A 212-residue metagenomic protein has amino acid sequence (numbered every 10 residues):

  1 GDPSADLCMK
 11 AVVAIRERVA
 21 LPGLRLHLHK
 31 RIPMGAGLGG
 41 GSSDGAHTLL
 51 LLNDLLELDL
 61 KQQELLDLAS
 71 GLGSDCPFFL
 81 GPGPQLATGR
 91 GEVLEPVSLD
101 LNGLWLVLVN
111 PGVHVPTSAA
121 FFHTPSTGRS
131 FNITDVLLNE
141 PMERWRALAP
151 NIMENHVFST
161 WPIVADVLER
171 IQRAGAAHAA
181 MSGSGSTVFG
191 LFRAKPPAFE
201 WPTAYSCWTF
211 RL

Functional and structural regions predicted by a protein language model:
G1-P22, P33-G35, E143: N-terminal beta-alpha supersecondary unit
E17-R25, L51-L72, K195-T203: Phosphate-handling active-site elements
L24-G37, G175-A179: Short pre-catalytic strand/loop immediately N-terminal to key active-site residues, enriched for Gly-Thr
A36-Q62, F78: DPxDG-like acidic metal-binding loop motif
G40-G41, M181-S186: Glycine-rich beta-strand-to-loop/alpha-helix junction loops that act as flexible
F79-H178, R193-Y205, T209-L212: Conserved, helical-rich catalytic subdomain that frames metal- and/or nucleotide-binding sites in enzyme alpha/beta
F189-L191: Short hydrophobic/aromatic beta-strand micro-patches that form the beta-sheet surface supporting nucleotide- or nucleic
